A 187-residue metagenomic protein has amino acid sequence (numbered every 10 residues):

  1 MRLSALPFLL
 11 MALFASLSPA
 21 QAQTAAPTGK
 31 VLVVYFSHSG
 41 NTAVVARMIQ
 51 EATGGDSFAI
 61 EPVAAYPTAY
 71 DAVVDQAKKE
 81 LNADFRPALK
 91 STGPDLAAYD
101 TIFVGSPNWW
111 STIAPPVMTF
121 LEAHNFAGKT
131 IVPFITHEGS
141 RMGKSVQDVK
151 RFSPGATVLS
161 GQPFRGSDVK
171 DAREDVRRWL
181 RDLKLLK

Functional and structural regions predicted by a protein language model:
S4-S16: Bacterial N-terminal signal peptides
P19-T101, S111-I113, M118, E122 (+1 more regions): N-terminal beta1-alpha1-beta2 submodule of the flavodoxin-like/Rossmannoid cofactor-binding fold
H38-N41, P62-Y66, N108-T112, H137-M142 (+1 more regions): Solvent-exposed loop/turn segments at secondary-structure junctions within structured extracellular/periplasmic domains
E122-G128, R151-S153: Short, conserved loop/helix-junction motifs that constitute active-site signature segments in enzyme catalytic cores
V132-K170: Short, glycine-/small-residue-rich phosphate/pyrophosphate-handling segment
